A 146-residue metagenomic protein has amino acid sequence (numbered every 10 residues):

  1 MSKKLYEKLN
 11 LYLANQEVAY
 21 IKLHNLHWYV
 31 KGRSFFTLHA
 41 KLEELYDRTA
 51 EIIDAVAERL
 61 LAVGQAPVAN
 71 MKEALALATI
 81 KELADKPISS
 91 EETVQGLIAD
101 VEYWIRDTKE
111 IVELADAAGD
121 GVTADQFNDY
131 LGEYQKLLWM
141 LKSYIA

Functional and structural regions predicted by a protein language model:
M1-K4, A19-L45, D107-V122: Helix-loop segments that flank and shape redox-cofactor active sites
M1-Y12, S90, L97: Disorder-to-helix initiation segments
L13, Y20-L23, H27, I53 (+5 more regions): A structural signal for well-ordered alpha-helices, especially hydrophobic packing surfaces of coiled-coils
H24, K72-A76: Mobile beta-alpha loop/short-helix "lid" or hinge segments that flank ligand
F36, E43-D54, L114-L131, Q135-W139: Charged, amphipathic alpha-helical segments and their flanking helix caps
T37-E73: Conserved alpha-helical segments that form or flank metal/cofactor-binding pockets of metalloenzymes
D54, E58, L75-D129: Acidic/histidine-rich alpha-helical segments that form the ligand environment of transition-metal centers
